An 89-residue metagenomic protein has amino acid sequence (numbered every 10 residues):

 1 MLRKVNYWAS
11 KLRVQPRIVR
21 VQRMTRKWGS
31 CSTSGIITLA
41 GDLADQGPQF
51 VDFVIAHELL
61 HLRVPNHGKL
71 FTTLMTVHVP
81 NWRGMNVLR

Functional and structural regions predicted by a protein language model:
M1-F53, L62-R89: Active-site-proximal or metal-binding-adjacent scaffold patches in catalytic folds
E58: Walker B catalytic acidic pair
